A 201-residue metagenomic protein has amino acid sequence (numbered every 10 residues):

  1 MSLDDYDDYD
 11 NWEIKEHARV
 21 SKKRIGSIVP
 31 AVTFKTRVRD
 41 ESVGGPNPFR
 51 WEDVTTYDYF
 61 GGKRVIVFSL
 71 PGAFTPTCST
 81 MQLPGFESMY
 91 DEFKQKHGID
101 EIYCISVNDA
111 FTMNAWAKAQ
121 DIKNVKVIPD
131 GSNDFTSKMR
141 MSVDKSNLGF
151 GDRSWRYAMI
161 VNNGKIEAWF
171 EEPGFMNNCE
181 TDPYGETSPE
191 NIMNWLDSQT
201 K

Functional and structural regions predicted by a protein language model:
S2-K201: Chalcogenol-based redox active-site neighborhoods
